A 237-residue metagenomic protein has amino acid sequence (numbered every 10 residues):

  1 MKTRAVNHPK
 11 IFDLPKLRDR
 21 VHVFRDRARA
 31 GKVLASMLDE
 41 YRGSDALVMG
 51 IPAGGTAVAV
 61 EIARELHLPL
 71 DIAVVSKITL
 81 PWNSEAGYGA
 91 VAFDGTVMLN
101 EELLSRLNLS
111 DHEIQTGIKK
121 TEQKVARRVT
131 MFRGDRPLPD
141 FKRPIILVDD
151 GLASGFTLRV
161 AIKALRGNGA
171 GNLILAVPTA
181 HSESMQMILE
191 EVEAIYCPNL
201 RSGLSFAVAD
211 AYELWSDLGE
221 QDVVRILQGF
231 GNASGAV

Functional and structural regions predicted by a protein language model:
M1-V237: PRPP-associated nucleotide enzymes
